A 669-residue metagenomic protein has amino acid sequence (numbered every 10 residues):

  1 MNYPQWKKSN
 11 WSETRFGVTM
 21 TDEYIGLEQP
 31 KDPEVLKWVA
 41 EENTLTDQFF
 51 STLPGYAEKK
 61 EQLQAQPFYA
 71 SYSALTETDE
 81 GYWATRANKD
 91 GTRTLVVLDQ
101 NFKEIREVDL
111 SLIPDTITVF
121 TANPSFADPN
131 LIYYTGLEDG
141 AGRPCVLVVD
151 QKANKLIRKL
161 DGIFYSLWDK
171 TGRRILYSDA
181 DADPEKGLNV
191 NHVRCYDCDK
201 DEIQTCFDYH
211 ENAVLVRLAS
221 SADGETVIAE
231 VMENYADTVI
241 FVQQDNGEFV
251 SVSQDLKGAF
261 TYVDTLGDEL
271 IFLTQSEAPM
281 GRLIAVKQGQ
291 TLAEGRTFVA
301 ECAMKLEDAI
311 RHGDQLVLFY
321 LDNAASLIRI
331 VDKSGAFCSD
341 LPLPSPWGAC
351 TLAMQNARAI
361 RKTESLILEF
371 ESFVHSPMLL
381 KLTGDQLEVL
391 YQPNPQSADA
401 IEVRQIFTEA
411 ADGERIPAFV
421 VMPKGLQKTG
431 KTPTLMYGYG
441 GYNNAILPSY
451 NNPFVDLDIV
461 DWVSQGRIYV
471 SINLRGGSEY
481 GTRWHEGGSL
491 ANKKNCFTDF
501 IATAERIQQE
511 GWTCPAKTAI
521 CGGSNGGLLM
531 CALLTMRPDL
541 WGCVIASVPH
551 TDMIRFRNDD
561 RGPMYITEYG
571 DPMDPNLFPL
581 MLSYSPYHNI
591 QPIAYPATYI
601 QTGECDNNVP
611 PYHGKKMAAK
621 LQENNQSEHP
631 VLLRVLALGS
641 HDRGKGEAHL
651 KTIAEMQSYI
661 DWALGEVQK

Functional and structural regions predicted by a protein language model:
P4, L352-K669: Serine-hydrolase catalytic core recognition
P33-P124, T135, P144, V214-Q244 (+5 more regions): Non-catalytic accessory segments flanking enzyme active sites
Y82, I132, I175, V227 (+3 more regions): Hydrophobic beta-strand positions that form the internal "hydrophobic ladder" of WD40/Gbeta-like beta-propeller blades
D90-V96, A141-L147, E185-R194, Y235-F241 (+3 more regions): Structural motif
I105-N123, I132-G136, G140-P184, N189-R194 (+1 more regions): Asp-box/WD-like beta-propeller blade repeats and closely related beta-sheet repeat scaffolds
K152-D161, K200-H210, N246-S253, T291-F298 (+1 more regions): Blade-edge beta-strand/turn elements of extracellular beta-propeller and related beta-sheet repeat scaffolds
K170-F241: Solenoidal tandem-repeat scaffolds enriched in leucines and small polar residues
V214-G281, V286-Q288, V299-M304, I600-S627: Long hydrophobic segments that form regular secondary structure
